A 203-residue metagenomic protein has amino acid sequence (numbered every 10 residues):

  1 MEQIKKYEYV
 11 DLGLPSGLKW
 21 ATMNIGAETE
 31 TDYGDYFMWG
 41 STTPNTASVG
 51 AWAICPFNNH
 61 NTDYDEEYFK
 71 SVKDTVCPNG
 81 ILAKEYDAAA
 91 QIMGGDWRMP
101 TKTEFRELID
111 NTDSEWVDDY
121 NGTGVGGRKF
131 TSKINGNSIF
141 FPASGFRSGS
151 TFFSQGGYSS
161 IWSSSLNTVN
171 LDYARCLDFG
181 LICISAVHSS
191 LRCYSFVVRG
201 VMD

Functional and structural regions predicted by a protein language model:
M1-D203: Conserved positions within compact, well-structured domain cores
